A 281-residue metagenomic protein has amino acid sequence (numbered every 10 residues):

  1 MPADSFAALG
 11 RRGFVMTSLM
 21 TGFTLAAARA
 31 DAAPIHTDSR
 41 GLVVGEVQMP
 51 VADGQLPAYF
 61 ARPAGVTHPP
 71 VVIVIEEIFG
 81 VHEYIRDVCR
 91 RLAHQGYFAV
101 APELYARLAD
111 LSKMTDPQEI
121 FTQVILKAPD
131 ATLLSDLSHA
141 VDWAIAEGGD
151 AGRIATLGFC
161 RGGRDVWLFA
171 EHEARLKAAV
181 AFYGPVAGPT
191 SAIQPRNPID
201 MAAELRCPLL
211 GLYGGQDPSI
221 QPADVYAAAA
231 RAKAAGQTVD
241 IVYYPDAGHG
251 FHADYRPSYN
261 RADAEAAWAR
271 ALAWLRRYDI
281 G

Functional and structural regions predicted by a protein language model:
M1-L9: N-terminal secretory signal peptides
L9-T24: N-terminal export leaders
A33-A64: N-terminal cap/lid segment of alpha/beta-hydrolase-fold proteins
H68-E77: Short beta-strand element of the alpha/beta-hydrolase
T115-A155, I280: Gly/Ser-rich "nucleophile elbow"/oxyanion-hole loop immediately N-terminal to the catalytic nucleophile in hydrolases
H139-D200: Primarily recognizes the serine-hydrolase "nucleophile elbow" in alpha/beta-hydrolase and SGNH/GDSL folds
L205, G211-Y213: Short beta-strand/loop motif that positions the catalytic acidic residue of the alpha/beta-hydrolase fold
G236-G281: C-terminal catalytic histidine-bearing segment of alpha/beta-hydrolase fold enzymes
